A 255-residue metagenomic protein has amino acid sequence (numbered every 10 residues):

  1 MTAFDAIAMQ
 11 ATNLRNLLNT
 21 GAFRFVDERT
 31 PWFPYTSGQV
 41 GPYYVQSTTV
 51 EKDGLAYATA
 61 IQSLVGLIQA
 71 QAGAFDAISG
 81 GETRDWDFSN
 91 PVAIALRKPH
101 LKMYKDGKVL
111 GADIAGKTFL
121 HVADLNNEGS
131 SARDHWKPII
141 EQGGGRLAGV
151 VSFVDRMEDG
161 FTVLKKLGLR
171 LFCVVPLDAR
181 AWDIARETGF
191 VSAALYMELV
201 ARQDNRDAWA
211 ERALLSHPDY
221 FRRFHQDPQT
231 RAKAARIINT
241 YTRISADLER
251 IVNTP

Functional and structural regions predicted by a protein language model:
M1-P255: PRPP-associated nucleotide enzymes
